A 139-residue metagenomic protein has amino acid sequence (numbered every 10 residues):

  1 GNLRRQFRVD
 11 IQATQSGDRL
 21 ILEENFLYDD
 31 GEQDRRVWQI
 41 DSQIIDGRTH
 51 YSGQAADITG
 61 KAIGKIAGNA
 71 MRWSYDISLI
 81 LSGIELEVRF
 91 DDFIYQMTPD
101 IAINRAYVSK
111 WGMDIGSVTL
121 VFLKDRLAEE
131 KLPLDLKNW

Functional and structural regions predicted by a protein language model:
N2-L81, F93: Central antiparallel beta-sheet cores of small beta-barrel/beta-sandwich binding domains
N2-R4, L86, D114-S117: Beta-sandwich strand segments
R8, Q12, V88, V108-K110: Short, charge- and proline-biased low-complexity linear segments that act as flexible interaction/docking motifs
L81-S82, M113: Short, well-ordered, mixed-charge alpha-helical segments that flank or form enzyme active sites
S82-I84, T98: Helix-driven interaction modules
D91-W139: Glycine-rich, aromatic-bearing surface loops/beta-hairpins
